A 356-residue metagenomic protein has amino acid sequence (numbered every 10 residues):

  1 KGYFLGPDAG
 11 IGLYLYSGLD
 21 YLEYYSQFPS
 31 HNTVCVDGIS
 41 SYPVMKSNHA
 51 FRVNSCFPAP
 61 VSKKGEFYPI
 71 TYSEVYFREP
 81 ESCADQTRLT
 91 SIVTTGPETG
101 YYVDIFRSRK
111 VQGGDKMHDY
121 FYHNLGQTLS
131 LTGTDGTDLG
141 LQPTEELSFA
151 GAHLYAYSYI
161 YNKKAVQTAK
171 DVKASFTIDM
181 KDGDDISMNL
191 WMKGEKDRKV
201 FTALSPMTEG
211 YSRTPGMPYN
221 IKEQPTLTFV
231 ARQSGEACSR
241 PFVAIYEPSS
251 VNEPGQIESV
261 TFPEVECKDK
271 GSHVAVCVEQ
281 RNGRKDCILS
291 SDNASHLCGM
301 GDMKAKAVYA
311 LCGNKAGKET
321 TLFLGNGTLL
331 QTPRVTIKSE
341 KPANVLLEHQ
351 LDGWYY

Functional and structural regions predicted by a protein language model:
K1, V36, A174-I178, S272-Q280: Short polybasic amphipathic segments
K1-A152, E236-C238, A244, P248-V251 (+1 more regions): Catalytic and substrate-binding regions of extracellular carbohydrate-active enzymes, especially polysaccharide lyases
L5-G10, K46-S47, T87-T90, F121 (+4 more regions): Short amphipathic beta-strand/extended segments with alternating polar/hydrophobic composition
Y120-N124, M188-G194, T202-M217, R240-V251: Short, hydrophobic/aromatic-enriched beta-strand segments in well-ordered soluble domains
F121-R198: Polysaccharide-binding surfaces and accessory modules of carbohydrate-active proteins
T202-P206, R213-Y219, Q256-E258, E266 (+1 more regions): Extended effector regions of multi-domain proteins
N220-T228: Short linear interaction motifs
F229-R240, Y246-Y356: Non-catalytic terminal regions with compositionally biased, polar/charged low complexity
